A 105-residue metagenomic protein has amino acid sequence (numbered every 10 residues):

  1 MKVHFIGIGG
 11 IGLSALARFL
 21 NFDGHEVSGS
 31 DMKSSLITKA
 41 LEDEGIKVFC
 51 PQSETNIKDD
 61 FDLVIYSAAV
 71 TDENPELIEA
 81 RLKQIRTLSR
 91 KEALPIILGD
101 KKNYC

Functional and structural regions predicted by a protein language model:
M1-A93: N-terminal leader/targeting and accessory segments in enzymes
P95-K101: Phosphate-binding P-loop
N103-C105: Hydrophobic alpha-helical hairpins/lids featuring a short glycine-rich hinge
